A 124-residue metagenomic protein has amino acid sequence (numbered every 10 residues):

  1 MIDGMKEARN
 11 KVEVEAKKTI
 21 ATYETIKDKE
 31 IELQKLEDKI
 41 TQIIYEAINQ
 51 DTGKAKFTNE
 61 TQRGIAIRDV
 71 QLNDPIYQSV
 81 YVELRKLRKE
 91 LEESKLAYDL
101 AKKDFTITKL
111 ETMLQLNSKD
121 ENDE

Functional and structural regions predicted by a protein language model:
M1-A21: Short, charge-rich amphipathic alpha-helices with coiled-coil/heptad character
I2-E7, M113-E124: Short acidic DE-rich linear segments
A8, Y23-T25, E30, A97: Generic alpha-helical structural signal
I26-I67: Extended alpha-helical coiled-coil "stalk/arm" regions that act as elongated linkers or oligomerization scaffolds
E30-K39, I76-N117: Long amphipathic alpha-helical coiled-coil segments
T52-R88: Short, glycine/alanine-rich amphipathic alpha-helical segment that often forms an alpha-turn-alpha hairpin
